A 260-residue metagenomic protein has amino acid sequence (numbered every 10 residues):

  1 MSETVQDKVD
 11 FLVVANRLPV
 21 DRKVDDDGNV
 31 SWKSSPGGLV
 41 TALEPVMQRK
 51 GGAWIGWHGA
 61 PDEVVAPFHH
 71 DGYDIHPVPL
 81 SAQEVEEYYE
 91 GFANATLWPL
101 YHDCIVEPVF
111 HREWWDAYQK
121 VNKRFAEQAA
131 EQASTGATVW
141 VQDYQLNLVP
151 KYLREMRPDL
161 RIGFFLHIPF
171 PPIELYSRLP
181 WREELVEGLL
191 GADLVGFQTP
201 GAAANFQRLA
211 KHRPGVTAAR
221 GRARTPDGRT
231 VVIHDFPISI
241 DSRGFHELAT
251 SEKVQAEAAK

Functional and structural regions predicted by a protein language model:
M1-K260: Catalytic cores of carbohydrate-active enzymes across secretory and cytosolic contexts
